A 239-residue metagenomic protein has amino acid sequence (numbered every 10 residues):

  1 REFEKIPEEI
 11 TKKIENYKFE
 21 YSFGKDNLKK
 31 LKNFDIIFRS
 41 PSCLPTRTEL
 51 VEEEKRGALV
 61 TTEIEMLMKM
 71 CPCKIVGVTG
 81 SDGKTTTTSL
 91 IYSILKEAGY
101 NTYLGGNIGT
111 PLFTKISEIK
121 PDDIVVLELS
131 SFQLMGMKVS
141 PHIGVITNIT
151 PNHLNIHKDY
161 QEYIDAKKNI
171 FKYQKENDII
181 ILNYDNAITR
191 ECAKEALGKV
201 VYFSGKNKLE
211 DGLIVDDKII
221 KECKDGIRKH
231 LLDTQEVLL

Functional and structural regions predicted by a protein language model:
R1-K13: NAD(P)-binding Rossmann-fold cofactor-contacting core
E2-E4, I108, D185-N186, K206: Residues in the short beta-alpha loop(s) of Rossmann-like NAD(P)-binding domains
E2-F3, D26, E65-M66, G205: Short, ordered loop/turn segments at secondary-structure junctions
E15-K29: Glycine-rich, highly charged phosphate/nucleotide-binding loops
F19, R39-S40: Cofactor-cradling patches in redox/metallo enzymes
F23, G80, L129, N148 (+4 more regions): Pocket-edge structural micro-motifs
L28-F34, P41-Y184, I188-K199: Phosphate-binding loop of NTP-binding sites
L31, S40, K158-Q161, K168 (+1 more regions): Adenine nucleotide phosphate-binding catalytic loops in nucleotide-utilizing enzymes
